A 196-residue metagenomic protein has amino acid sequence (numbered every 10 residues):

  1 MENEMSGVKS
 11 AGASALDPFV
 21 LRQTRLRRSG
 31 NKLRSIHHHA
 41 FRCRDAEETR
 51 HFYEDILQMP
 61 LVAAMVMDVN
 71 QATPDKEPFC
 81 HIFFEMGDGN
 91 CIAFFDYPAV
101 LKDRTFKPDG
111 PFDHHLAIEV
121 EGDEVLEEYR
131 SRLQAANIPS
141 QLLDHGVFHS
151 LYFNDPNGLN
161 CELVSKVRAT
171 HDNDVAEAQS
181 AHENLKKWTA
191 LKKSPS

Functional and structural regions predicted by a protein language model:
E2-S29, R130-S196: Vicinal oxygen chelate
Q23-L26, G30-L33, A40, A72-T73: Conserved N-terminal glycine/acidic-rich loop preference
Q23-T24, D68-A72, V100-T105: A short, acidic/glycine-rich surface segment
S35-R44, F83-G87, R104-S131, H149-N154: Vicinal oxygen chelate
R42-C91: Core segments of cupin and vicinal oxygen chelate
C91-F94, E162-L163: Short glycine-/small-residue motifs
D96-A99, K166: Acetyl-CoA-dependent GNAT
